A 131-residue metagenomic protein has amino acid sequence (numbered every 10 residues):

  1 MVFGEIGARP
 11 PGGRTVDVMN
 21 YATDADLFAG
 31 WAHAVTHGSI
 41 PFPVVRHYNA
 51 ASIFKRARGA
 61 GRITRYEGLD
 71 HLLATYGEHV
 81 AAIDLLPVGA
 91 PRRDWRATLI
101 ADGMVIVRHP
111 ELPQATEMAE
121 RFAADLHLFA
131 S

Functional and structural regions predicted by a protein language model:
M1-V2: Conserved protein kinase catalytic/activation segment
E5-I6, W31: Generic structural signal for nonpolar/small residues that stabilize regular secondary structure
I6-T23, V88-G89: Glycine-rich phosphate/pyrophosphate-binding beta-alpha loops
A25-G30: Feature representing long, continuous alpha-helical segments
A32-S131: Peripheral (often C-terminal) accessory segments that flank ATP-dependent C-N-forming ligase machineries
